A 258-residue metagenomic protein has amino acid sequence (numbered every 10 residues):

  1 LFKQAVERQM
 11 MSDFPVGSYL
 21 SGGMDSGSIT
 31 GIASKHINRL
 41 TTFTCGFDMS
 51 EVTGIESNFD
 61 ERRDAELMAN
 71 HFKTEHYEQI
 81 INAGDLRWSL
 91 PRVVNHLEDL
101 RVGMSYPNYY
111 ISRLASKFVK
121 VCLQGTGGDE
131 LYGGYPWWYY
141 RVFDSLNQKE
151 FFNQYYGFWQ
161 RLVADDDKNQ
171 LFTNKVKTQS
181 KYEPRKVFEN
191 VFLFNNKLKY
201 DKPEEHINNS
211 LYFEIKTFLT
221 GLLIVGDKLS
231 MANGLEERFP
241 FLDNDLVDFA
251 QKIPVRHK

Functional and structural regions predicted by a protein language model:
L1-N195, E205-S210, G226-K258: ATP-dependent adenylate-handling active sites, centered on carboxylate activation for C-N bond formation
L198-D201: Short, contiguous pre-domain boundary segments
E214-L223: Core structural elements
